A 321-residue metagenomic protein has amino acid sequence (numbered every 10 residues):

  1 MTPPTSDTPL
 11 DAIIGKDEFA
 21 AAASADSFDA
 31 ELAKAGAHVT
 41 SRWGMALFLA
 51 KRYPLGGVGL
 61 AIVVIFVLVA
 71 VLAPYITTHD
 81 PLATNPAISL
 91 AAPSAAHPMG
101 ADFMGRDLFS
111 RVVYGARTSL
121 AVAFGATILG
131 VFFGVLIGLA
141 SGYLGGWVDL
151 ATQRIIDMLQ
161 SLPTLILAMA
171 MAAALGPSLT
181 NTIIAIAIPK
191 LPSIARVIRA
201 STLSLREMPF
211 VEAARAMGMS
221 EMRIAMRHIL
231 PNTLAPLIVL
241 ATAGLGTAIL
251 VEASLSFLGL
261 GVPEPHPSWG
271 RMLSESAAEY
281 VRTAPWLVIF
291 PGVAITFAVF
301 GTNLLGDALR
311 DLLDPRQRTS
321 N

Functional and structural regions predicted by a protein language model:
M1-V135, L139, G146-W147, S161 (+6 more regions): Gly/Trp-centered helix-boundary motif
V63, R111, Q153, M169-A170 (+5 more regions): Residue-level recognition of transmembrane alpha-helices in multi-pass small-molecule transporters/permeases
P98, D102, L108, L129-M208 (+1 more regions): Generic hydrophobic transmembrane alpha-helix motif, especially the helices
R111-G115, L120, I155, L162 (+7 more regions): Short hydrophobic alpha-helical segments within the ABC transporter permease transmembrane module
R117-F133, A168, A172, M222-S254 (+1 more regions): Transmembrane alpha-helices
Q160, M171-L175, I186-A187, S201-T202 (+3 more regions): Glycine-rich helix-loop "coupling/hinge" segments at transmembrane-helix boundaries in multipass transporters
